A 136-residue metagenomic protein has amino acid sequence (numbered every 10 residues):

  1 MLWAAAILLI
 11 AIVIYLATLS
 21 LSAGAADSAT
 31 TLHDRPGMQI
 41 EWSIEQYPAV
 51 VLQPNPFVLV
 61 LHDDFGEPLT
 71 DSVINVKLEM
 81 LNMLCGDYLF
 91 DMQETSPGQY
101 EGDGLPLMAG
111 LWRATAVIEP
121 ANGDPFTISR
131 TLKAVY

Functional and structural regions predicted by a protein language model:
M1-Y136: N-terminal soluble domains immediately following signal/targeting peptides that reside in extracytoplasmic
